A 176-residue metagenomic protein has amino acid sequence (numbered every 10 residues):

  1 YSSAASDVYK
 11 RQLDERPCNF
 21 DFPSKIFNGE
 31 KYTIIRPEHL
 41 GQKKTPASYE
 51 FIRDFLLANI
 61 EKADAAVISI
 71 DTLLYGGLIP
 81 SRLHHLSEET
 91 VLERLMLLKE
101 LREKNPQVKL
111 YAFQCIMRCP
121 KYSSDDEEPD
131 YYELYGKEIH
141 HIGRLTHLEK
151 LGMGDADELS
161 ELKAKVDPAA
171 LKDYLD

Functional and structural regions predicted by a protein language model:
Y1-A5, Y9: Single conserved hydrophobic/aromatic residue that forms the stacking wall/gate of nucleotide- or nucleobase-binding
K31-K43: A short beta-strand-loop structural module common to alpha/beta enzyme folds
I35-E38, V67-L78, F113-M117: Short loop/turn segments at strand-loop or loop-helix junctions that form parts of catalytic or ligand-binding pockets
S48-R53, H84-E100, K172-D176: Well-ordered, non-membrane alpha-helical segments in soluble/globular domains
D64-A65, K109: Structural motif
L74-E88, S124-E133: Surface-exposed, active-site-proximal loop segments in enzymatic domains
E103-L110: A short helix->loop->beta-strand "cap" motif at the edges of active sites that frequently abuts
D130-D176: Acidic, His- and aromatic-enriched active-site or binding-groove loops in soluble protein domains that engage sugars
